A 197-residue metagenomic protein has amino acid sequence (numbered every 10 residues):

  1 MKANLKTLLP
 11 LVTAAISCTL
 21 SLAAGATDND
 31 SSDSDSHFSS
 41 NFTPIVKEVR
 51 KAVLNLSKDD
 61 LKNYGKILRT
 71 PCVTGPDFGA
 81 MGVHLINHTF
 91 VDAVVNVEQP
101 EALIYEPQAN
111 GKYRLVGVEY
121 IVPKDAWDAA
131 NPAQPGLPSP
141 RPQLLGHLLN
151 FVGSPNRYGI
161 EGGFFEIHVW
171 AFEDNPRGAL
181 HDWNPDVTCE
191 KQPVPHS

Functional and structural regions predicted by a protein language model:
M1-K6: N-terminal secretory signal peptides that target proteins for export/translocation
P10-T19: Bacterial N-terminal signal peptides
L22-A26: Sec/Tat signal peptide C-region and signal peptidase I cleavage site
T27-S197: Primary mode marks residue(s) on the alpha4-beta5-alpha5 output face of response regulator receiver
